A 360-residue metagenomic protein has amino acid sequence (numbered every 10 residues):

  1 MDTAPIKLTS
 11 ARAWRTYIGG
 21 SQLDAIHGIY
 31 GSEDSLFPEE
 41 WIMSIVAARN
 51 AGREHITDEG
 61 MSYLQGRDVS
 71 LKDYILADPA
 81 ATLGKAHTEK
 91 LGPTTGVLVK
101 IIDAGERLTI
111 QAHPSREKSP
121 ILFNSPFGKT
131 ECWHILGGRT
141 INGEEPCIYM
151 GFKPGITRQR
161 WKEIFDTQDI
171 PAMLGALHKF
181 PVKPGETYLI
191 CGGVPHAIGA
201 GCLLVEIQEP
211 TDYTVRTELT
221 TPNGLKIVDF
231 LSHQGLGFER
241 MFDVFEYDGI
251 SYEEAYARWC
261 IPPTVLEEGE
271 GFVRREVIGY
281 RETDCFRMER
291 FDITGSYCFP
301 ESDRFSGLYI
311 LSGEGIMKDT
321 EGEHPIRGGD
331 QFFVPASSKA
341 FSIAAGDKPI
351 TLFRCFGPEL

Functional and structural regions predicted by a protein language model:
M1-T157, T220-P263, M288: Transition-metal
T94, G105, L122-E131, G175 (+2 more regions): A short beta-loop-beta micro-motif enriched in histidine and acidic residues
V99, L108, S125, E131-H134 (+7 more regions): His/acidic/aromatic-lined binding-pocket segments of jelly-roll/cupin-type domains and related regulatory beta-sandwich
I102-R107, S115, G138-I141, V194-Y213 (+3 more regions): Ligand-binding loop in jelly-roll beta-barrel domains
C132, L136-L189: Intrinsically disordered, low-complexity linker/loop segments enriched in Gly/Pro and charged/polar residues
T167-P222: Loop-centered beta-sheet repeat module
L177-L189, D319-K339: Short acidic-glycine-tyrosine-enriched beta hairpin
Y297-C298, G313-K318: Short beta-strand segments in beta-sandwich/barrel cores
